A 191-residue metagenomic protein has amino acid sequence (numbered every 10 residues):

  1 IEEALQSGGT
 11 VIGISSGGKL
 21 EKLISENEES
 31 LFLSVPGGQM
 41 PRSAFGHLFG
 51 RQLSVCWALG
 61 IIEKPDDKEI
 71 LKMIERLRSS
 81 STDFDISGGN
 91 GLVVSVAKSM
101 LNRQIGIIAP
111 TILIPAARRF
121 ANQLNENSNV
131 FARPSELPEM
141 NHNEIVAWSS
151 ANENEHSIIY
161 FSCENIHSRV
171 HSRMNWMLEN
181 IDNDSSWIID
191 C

Functional and structural regions predicted by a protein language model:
I1-T82, K98, C163-H171, N175-S185: Glycine-rich phosphate-binding loops that contact phosphosugars or nucleotide phosphates
V11, F32, I105-G106, I158: Short, well-ordered beta-strand core segments
I14-G17, P110, L137, C163 (+1 more regions): Fold-independent oxyanion-binding glycine-rich loops and adjacent beta-strand/coil segments at enzyme active sites
F32-S34, A132-P134, I158-Y160, S186-D190: Conserved beta-strand scaffold positions in the cores of enzyme catalytic domains, especially in NTP/NDP-utilizing
Q39, W57-E155: Active-site phosphate/pyrophosphate-binding segments
I112, N127, W176-I181, I188-C191: Intrinsic structural disorder
N154-E164: Active-site pocket-lining segment
